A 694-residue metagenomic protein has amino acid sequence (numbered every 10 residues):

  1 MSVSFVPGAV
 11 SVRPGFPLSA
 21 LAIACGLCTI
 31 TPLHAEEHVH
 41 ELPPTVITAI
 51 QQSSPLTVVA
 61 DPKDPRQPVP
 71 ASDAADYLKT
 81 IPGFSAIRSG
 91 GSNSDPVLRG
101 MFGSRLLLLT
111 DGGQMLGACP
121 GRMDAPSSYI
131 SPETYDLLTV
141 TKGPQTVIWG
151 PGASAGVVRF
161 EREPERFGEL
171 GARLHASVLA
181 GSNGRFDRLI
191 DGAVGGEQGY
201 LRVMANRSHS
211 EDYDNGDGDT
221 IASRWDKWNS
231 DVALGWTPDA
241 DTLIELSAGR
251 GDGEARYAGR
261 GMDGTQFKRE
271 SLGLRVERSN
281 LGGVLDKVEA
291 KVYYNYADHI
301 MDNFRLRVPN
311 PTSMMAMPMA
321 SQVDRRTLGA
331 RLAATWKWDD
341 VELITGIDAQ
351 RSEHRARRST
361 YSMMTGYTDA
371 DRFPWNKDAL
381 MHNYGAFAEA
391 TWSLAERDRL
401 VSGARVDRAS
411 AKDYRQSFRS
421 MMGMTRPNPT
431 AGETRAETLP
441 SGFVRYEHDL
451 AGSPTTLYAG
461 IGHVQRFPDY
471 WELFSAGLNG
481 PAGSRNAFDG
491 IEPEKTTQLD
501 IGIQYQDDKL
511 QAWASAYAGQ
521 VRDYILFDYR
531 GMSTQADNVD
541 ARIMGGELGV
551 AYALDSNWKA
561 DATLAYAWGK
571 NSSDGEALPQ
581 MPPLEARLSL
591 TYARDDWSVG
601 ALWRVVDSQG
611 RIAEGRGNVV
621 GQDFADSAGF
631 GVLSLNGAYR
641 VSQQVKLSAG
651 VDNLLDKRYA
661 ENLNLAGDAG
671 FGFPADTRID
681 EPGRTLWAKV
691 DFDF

Functional and structural regions predicted by a protein language model:
E41-Y77, D95, G103, D231: N-terminal periplasmic "start-of-domain" segments of outer-membrane beta-barrel proteins
P65-P68, S72-L78, S94-V97, L106-L109 (+5 more regions): N-terminal periplasmic accessory domains that precede and gate Gram-negative outer-membrane beta-barrel machines
Q114-K142, P674: Short acidic/polar hinge/loop motifs at secondary-structure boundaries that mediate gating or recognition
P120, R159-E161, F167-E169, H175 (+4 more regions): Periplasmic-side early beta-strands and strand-to-turn transitions of outer-membrane beta-barrels
L174, G261-V284, Q322-T327, W375-M381 (+8 more regions): Outer-membrane beta-barrel signature, preferentially recognizing the C-terminal barrel domain of Gram-negative
S223-H354, D500, Q511-W513: Outer-membrane beta-barrel domain signature, strongest for Gram-negative TonB-dependent receptors and also present
S393-L400, R408-A409, K509-A512, A516-V521 (+3 more regions): Gram-negative outer-membrane beta-barrel transporters
R466, Y517-R522, A560, V605-E614 (+1 more regions): C-terminal beta-signal and adjacent terminal beta-strands/loops of Gram-negative outer-membrane beta-barrel proteins
